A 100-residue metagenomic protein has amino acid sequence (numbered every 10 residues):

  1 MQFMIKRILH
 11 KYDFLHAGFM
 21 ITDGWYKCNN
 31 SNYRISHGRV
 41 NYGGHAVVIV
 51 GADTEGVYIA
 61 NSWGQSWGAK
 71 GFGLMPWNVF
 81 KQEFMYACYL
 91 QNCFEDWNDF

Functional and structural regions predicted by a protein language model:
Q2-F100: Active-site signature of cysteine proteases
